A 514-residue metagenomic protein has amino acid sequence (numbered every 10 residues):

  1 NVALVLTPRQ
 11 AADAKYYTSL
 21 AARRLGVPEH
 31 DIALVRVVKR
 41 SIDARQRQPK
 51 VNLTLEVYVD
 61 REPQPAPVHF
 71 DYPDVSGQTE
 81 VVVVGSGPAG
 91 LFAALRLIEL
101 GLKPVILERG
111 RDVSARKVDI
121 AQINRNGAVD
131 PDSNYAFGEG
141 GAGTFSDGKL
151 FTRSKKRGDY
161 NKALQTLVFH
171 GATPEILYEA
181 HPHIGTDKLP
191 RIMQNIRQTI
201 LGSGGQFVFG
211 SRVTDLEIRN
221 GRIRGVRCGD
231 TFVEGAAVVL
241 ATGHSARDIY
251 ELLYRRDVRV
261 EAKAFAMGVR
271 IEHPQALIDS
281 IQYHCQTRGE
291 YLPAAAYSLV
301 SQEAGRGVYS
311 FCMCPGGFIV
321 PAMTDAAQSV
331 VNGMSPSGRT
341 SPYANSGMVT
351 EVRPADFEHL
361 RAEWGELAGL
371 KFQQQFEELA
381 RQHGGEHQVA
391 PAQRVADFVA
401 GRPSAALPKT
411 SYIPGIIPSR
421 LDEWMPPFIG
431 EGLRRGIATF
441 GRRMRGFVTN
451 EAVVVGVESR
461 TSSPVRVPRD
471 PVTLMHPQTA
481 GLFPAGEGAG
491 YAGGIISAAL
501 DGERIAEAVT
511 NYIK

Functional and structural regions predicted by a protein language model:
V2-V51, L55-F145, K149-T166, H170 (+1 more regions): Residues forming the flavin
